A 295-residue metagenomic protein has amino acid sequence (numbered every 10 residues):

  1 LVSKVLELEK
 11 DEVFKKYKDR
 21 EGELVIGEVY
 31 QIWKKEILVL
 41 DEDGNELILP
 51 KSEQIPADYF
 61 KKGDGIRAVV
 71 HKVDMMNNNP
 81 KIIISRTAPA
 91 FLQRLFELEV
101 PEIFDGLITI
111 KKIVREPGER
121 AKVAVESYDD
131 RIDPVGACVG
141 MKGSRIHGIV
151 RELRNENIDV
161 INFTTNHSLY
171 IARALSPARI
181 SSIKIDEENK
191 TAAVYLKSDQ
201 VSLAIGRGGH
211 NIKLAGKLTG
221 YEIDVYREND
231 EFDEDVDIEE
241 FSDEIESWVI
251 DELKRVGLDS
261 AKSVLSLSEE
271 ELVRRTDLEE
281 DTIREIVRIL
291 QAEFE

Functional and structural regions predicted by a protein language model:
L1-E295: RNA-contacting regions in translation and RNA-metabolism proteins, encompassing KH/S1 modules where present
